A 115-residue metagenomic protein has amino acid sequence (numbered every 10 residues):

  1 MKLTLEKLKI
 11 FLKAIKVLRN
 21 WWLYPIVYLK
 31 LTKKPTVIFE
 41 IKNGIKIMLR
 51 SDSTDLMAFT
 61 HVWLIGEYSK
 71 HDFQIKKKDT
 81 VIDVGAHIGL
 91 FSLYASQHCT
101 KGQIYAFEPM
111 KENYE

Functional and structural regions predicted by a protein language model:
M1-K101, Y105-F107: S-adenosyl-L-methionine
M110: Conserved SAM/SAH-binding beta-strand->alpha-helix loop
